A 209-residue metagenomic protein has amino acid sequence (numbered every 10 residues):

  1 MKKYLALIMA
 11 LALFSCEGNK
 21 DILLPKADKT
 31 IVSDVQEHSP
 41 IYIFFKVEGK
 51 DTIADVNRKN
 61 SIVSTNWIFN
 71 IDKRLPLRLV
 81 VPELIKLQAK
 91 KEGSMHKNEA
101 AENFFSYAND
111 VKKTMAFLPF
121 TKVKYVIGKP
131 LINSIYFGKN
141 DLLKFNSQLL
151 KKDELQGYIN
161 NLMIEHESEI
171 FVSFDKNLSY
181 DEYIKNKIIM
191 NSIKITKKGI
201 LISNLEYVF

Functional and structural regions predicted by a protein language model:
M1-Y4: Positively charged n-region of N-terminal signal peptides that target proteins for export
A12-S15: C-terminal motif of bacterial Sec signal peptides marking the signal peptidase cleavage site
E17-F209: Long, low-hydrophobicity, acidic/polar, solvent-exposed interaction domains
